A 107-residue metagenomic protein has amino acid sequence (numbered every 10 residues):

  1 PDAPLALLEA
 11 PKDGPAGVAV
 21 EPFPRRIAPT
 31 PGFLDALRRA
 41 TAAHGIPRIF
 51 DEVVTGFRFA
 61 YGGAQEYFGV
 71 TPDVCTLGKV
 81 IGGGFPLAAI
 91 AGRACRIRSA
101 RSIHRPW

Functional and structural regions predicted by a protein language model:
P1-W107: Conserved N-terminal phosphate-binding loop of PLP-dependent enzymes in the Aspartate aminotransferase
